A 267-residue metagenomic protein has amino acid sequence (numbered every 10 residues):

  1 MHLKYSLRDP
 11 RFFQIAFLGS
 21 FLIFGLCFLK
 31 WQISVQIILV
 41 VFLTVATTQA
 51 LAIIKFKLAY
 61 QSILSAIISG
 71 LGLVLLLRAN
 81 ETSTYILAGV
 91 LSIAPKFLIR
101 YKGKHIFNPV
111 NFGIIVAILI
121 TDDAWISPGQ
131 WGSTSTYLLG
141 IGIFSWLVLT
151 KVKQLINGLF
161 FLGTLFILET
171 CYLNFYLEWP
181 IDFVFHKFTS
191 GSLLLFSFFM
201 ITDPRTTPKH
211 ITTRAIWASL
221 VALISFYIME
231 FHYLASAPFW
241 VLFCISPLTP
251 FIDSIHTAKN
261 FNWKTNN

Functional and structural regions predicted by a protein language model:
M1-F17, E169-N267: C-terminal transmembrane helix-loop-helix hairpin of multi-pass membrane proteins
M1-I53: N-terminal signal-anchor module of multipass membrane proteins
M1-K4, T47-L58, L91-H105, I143-Q154 (+1 more regions): C-terminal ends of transmembrane helices
F17-F21, V40-A52, S65-L73, T84 (+14 more regions): Alpha-helical transmembrane segments in multi-pass membrane proteins
L29-L43, V74-A88, D122-L139, I181-L193: Structural signature of hydrophobic alpha-helical transmembrane segments
L58-G132: Membrane-interface helix-loop-helix junctions at boundaries between adjacent transmembrane segments
A59-A66, K102-F112, L155-L159, F185 (+2 more regions): Short, non-helical or kinked segments that cap or interrupt transmembrane helices
K104-L177, F183-K187: Long hydrophobic alpha-helical segments that form multi-pass transmembrane helix bundles in integral membrane proteins
